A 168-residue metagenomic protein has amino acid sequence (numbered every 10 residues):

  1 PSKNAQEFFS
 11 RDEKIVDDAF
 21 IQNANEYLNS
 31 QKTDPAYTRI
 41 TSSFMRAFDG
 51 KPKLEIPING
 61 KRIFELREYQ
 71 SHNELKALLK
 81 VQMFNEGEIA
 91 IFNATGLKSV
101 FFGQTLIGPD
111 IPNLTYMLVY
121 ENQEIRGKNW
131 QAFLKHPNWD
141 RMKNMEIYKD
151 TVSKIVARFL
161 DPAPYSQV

Functional and structural regions predicted by a protein language model:
P1-W139, Y148-V168: Short S/T/G/P-rich N-terminal loop/turn motif that feeds into the first structured element of a domain
